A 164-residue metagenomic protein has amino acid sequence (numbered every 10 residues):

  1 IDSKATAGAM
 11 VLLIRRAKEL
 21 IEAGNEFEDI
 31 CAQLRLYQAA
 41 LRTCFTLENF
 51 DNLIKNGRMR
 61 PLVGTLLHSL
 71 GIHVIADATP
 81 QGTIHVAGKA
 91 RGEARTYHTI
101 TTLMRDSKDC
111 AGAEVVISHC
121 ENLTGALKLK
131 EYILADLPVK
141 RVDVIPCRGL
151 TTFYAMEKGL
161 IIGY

Functional and structural regions predicted by a protein language model:
I1-D2: Hydrophobic/aromatic-rich structural module bridging two neighboring secondary-structure elements via a short loop
A5-Y164: Mixed-charge interfacial surface used for oligomerization/domain docking and macromolecular partner engagement
